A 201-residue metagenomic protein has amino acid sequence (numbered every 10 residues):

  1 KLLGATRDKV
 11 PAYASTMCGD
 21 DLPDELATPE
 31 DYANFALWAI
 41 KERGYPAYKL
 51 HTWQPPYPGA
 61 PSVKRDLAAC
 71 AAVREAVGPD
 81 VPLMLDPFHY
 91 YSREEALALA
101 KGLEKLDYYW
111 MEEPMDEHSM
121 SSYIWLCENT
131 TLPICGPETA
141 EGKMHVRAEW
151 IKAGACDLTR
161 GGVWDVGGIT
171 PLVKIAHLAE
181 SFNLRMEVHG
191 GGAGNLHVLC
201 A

Functional and structural regions predicted by a protein language model:
K1, H189, H197: Histidine-centered active-site/metal-ligand motif
K1-M84, Y90, E94-L97, K101-K105: N-terminal capping/lid subdomain adjacent to the active-site entrance of alpha/beta enzymes
G19, E141, A193: Residue-level detector of flexible, active-site-proximal loop/helix-junction positions within diverse enzyme catalytic
P56-G190: Catalytic core of soluble alpha/beta enzymes
W150-A153, G194-A201: Substrate-binding cleft/loops of secretory-pathway carbohydrate-active enzymes
